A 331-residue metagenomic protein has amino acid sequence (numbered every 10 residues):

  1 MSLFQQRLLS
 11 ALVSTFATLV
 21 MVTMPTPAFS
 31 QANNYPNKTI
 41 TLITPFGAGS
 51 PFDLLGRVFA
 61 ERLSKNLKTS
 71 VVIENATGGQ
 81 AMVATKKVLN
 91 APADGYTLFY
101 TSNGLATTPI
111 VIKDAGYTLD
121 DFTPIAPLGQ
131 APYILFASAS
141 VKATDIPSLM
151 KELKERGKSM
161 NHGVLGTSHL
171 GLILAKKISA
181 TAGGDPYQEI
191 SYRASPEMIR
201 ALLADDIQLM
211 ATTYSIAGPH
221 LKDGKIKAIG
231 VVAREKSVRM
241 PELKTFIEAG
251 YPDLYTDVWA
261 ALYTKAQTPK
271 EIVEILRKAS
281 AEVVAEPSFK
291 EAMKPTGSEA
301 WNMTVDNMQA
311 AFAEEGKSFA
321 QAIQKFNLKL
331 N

Functional and structural regions predicted by a protein language model:
M1-R7: N-terminal secretory signal peptides that target proteins for export/translocation
A11-M24: Bacterial N-terminal signal peptides
M24-S30: Sec/Tat signal peptide C-region and signal peptidase I cleavage site
S30-D121, K158-M160, G183-A211, H220 (+2 more regions): N-terminal (or domain-start) structured segment
N37-T39, T181, E248, K270-N331: An extracytoplasmic/periplasmic, membrane-proximal ligand-sensing/linker region
A48-G49, N103, S138-A143, V164-H169 (+4 more regions): Short coil/turn segments
K87-Y96, I110-E197, F246, W259-A292: Hinge/capping helix and adjacent helix->loop/strand transition within the periplasmic-binding protein
G104-K113, K177-T181, Q208-L243: A ligand-binding cleft/hinge motif common to bilobed small-molecule-binding domains
